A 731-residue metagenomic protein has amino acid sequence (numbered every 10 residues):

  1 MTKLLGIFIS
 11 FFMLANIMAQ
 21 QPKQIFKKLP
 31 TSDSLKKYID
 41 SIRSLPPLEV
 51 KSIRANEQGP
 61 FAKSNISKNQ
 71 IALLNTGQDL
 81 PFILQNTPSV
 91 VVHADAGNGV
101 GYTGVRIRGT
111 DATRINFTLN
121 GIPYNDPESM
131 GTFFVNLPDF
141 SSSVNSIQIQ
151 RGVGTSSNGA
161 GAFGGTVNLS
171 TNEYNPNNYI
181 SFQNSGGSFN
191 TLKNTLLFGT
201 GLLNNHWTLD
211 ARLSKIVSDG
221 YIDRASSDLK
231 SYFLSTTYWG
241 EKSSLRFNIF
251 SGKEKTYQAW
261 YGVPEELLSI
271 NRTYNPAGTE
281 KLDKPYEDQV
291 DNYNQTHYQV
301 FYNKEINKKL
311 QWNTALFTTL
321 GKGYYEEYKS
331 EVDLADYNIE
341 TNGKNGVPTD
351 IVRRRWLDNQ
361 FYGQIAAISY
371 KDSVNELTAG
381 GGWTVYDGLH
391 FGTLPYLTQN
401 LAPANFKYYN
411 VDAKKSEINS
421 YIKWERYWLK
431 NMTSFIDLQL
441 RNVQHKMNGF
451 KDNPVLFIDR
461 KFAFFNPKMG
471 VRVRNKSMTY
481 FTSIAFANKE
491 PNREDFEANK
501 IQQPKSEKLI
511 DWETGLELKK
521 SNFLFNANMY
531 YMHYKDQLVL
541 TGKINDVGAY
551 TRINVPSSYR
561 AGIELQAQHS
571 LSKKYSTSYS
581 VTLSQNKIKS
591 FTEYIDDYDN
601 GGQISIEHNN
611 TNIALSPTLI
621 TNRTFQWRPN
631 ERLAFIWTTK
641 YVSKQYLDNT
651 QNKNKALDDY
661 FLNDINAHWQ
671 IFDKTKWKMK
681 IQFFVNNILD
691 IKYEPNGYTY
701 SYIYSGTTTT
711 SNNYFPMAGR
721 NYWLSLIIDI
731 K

Functional and structural regions predicted by a protein language model:
Q21-L73, A112, N528: Short, acidic, small-residue-rich periplasmic hinge/interaction motif at the N-terminus of Gram-negative outer-membrane
P81-P123, N145: Extracytoplasmic beta-strand/coil segments of soluble accessory domains associated with Gram-negative outer-membrane
P123-R151, S170, L267-S269: Short acidic/polar hinge/loop motifs at secondary-structure boundaries that mediate gating or recognition
S181, G186-V217, I222-A259, V290-Y293 (+4 more regions): Transmembrane beta-barrel wall of Gram-negative outer-membrane proteins
Y293-F450, P467-K476, Y480-S483, F523-M529 (+2 more regions): Face-selective signature of the C-terminal outer-membrane beta-barrel domain
E305, Q311-F317, R474, T479-A485 (+2 more regions): Membrane-embedded beta-barrel scaffold of Gram-negative outer-membrane proteins
K430, Y531-H533, I553-N649: Gram-negative outer-membrane beta-barrel transporters
T577, S643-Y646, W669-K731: C-terminal beta-signal and adjacent terminal beta-strands/loops of Gram-negative outer-membrane beta-barrel proteins
